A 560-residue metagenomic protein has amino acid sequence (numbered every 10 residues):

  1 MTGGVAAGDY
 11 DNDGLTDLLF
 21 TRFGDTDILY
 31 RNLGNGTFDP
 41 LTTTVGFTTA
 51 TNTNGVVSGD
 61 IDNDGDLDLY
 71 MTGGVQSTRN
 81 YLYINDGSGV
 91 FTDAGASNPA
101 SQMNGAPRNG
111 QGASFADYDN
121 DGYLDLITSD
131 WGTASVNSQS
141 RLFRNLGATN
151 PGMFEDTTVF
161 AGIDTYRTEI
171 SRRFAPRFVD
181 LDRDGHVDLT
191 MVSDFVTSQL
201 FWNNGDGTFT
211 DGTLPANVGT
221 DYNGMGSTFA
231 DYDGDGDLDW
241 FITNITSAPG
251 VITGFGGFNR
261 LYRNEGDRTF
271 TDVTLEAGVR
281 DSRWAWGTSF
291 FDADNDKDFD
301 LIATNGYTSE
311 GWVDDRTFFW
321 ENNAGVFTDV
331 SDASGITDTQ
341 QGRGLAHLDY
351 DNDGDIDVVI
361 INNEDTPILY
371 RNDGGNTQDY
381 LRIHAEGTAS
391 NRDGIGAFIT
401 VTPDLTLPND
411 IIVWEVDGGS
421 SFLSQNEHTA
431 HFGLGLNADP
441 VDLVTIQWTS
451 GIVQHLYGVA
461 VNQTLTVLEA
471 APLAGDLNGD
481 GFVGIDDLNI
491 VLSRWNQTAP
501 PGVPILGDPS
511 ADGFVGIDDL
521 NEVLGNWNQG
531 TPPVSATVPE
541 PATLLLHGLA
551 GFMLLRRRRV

Functional and structural regions predicted by a protein language model:
M1, R31-T51, I84-R108, F143-S171 (+7 more regions): Blade-edge motifs of beta-propeller repeat domains
T2-N12, R31, T53-N63, I84 (+6 more regions): Beta-propeller blade termini
V5, A470-V560: Cellulosome-associated attachment modules in secreted, modular CAZymes
D13, D17, D64, D68 (+12 more regions): Acidic carboxylate motifs that coordinate Ca2+ or other divalent cations, activating on Asp/Glu
L18-R22, L67-G73, L126-W131, L189-S193 (+6 more regions): Hydrophobic beta-strand segments that make up the repeating blades of beta-propeller and related beta-repeat
D25, N52-V57, T78, N109-Q111 (+9 more regions): Beta-rich catalytic cores
D25-T26, V75-S77, G132-S135, V196 (+3 more regions): Short glycine/acidic-enriched loop and turn motifs that connect beta-strands
W312, N323-G342, A346-P472: Gly/Ser/Thr/Pro-enriched helix-cap/hinge segments flanking short amphipathic alpha-helices
